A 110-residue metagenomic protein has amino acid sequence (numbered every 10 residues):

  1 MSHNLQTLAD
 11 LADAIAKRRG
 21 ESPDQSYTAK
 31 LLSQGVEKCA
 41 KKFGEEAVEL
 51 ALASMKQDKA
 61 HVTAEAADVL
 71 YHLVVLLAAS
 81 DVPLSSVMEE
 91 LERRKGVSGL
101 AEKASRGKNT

Functional and structural regions predicted by a protein language model:
M1-A66, L70-T110: Flexible "arm" and connector segments at domain edges
